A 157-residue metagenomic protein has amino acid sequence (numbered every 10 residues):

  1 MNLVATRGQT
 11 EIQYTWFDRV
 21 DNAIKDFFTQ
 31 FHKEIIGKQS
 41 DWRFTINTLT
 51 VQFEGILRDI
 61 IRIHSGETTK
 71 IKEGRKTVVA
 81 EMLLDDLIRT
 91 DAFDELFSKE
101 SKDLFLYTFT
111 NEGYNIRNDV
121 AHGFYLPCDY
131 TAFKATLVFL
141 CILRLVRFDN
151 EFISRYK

Functional and structural regions predicted by a protein language model:
M1-R43: Charged alpha-helical initiation segments
R7-E11, D41, D85-N118: Short, mixed-charge amphipathic alpha-helical segments
R19, F44-T48, I116: Residue-level detector of well-ordered alpha-helical segments, enriched for hydrophobic/aromatic packing positions
T29-G37, G55-G66, D129-Y130, E151-R155: Short, solvent-exposed secondary-structure capping/transition elements
I35-T48, R58-T77: Short acidic alpha-helical/loop segments enriched in Asp/Glu that coordinate divalent cations
K70-D94: Extended hydrophobic/aromatic segments used for targeting, binding, or gating
D103-K157: Charge-enriched, short contiguous segments at helix-coil
